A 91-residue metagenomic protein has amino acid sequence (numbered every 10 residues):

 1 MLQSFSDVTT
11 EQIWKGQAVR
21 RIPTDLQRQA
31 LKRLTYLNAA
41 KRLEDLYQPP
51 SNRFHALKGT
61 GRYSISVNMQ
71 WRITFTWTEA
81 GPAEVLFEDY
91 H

Functional and structural regions predicted by a protein language model:
M1, T9, A18, R42 (+2 more regions): Glycine-rich, flexible loop/turn motifs
M1-L34: Arg/Lys-rich, positively charged N-terminal/basic patches that mediate binding to nucleic acids
T24-S51: Compact soluble domain cores
F54-K58, R62-H91: Enriched for short, Lys/Arg-rich terminal
